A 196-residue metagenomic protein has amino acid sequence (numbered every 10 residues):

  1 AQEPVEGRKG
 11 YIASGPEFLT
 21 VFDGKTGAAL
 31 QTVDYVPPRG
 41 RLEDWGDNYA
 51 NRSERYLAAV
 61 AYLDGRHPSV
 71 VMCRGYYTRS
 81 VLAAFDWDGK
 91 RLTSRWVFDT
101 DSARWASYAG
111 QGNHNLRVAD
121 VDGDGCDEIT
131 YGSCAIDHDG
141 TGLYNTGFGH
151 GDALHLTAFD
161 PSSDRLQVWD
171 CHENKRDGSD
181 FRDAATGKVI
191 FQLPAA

Functional and structural regions predicted by a protein language model:
A1-A196: Beta-propeller-forming repeat regions
